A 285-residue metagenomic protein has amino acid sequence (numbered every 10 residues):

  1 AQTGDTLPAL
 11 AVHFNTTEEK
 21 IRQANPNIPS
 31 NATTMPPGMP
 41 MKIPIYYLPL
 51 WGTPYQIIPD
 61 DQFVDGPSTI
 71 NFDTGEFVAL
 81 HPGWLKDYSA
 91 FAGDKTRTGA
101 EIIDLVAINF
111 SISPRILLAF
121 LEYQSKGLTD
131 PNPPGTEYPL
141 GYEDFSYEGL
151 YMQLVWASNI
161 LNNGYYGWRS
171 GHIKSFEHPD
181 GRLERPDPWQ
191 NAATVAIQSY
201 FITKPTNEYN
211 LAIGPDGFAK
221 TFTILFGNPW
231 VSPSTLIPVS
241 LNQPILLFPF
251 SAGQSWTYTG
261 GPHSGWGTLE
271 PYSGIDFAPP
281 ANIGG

Functional and structural regions predicted by a protein language model:
A1-D5, V12-N15, P29, G93-E101 (+4 more regions): Soluble non-cytosolic domains of exported or imported proteins
A1-E18, M39-M41, I45, Y55-I102: Primarily a LysM-type cell-wall glycan-binding module
Q2-G4, R22-P36: Short acidic, glycine/serine/threonine-rich helix-capping segments at coil-helix boundaries
T6-P8, Y47-P49, Y123-L128, S146-Y147 (+4 more regions): Solvent-exposed loop/turn segments at secondary-structure junctions within structured extracellular/periplasmic domains
R22-P26, G38, D104-L128, A157 (+1 more regions): Short, functionally critical alpha-helical segments immediately adjacent to catalytic or ligand/cofactor-binding
S30-T34, L50, R115, S125-P134: Secretory-pathway/luminal and periplasmic proteins that interact with or process carbohydrate-rich
L118-P233: Catalytic and binding regions of secreted/periplasmic enzymes and modules that target cell-wall glycans
T223-G285: Surface-exposed, glycine-biased beta-strand/turn segments
